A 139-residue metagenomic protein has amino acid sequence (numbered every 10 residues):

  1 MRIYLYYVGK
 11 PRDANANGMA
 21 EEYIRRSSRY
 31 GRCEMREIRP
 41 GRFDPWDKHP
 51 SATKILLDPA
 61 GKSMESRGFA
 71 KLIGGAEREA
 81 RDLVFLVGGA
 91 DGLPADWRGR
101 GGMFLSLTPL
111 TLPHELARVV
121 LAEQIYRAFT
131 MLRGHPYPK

Functional and structural regions predicted by a protein language model:
M1, A52, R100-G102: Short glycine-/polar-rich loops that comprise or flank the Walker A/P-loop and associated switch/sensor motifs
M1-S27: N-terminal beta1-alpha1 ligand-phosphate binding loop
Y6-V8, L57, L86: Short hydrophobic segments within beta-strands
P11, P59-K62, G89-L93: Short glycine-rich anion-binding loops that position phosphate/pyrophosphate groups of nucleotides and phosphorylated
N17-A20, S66-R67, R98, R118: Conserved strand-to-helix beginnings and helix N-cap segments that scaffold or border functional pockets
S28-V84: S-adenosyl-L-methionine/SAH cofactor-binding core of RNA-modifying enzymes
G68-G92, D96, G101-L112: Catalytic beta-strand/loop module used to bind and position nucleotide/cofactor moieties in cofactor-attachment
W97-K139: Structured adenosyl-cofactor binding patch, chiefly the S-adenosyl-L-methionine
